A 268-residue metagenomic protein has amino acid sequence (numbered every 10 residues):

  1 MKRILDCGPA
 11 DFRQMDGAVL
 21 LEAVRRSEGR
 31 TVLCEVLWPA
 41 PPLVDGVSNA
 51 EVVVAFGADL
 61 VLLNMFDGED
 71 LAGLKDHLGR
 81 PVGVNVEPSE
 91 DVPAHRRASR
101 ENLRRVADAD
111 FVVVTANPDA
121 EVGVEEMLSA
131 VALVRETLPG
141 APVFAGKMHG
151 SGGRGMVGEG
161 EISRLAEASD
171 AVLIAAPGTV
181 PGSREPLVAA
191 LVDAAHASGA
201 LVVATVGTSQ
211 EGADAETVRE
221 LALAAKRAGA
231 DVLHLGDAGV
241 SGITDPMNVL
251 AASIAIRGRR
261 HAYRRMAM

Functional and structural regions predicted by a protein language model:
M1-C34: N-terminal basic, low-complexity leaders that serve as flexible interaction/assembly modules and, when applicable, as
K2-F12, V36-E159, R164-E185: Active-site beta->alpha loop and helix N-cap motifs at the rims of alpha/beta catalytic domains
K2-G8, H261-M268: Surface-exposed amphipathic alpha-helical tracts and adjacent flexible/coil segments at the periphery of soluble enzymes
G17-E28, V54, L71-L78, M127-F144 (+2 more regions): Surface-exposed amphipathic alpha-helices with a cationic face
N49, M127-S129, L187-V188, T217-R219 (+1 more regions): Short, glycine/charged-enriched secondary-structure capping and boundary segments
L71, A238-R265: C-terminal helical cap(s) of enzyme catalytic domains, especially alpha/beta-barrels
A171, A175-T244, A255: Catalytic-face loop-and-helix region of soluble metabolic enzyme cores
